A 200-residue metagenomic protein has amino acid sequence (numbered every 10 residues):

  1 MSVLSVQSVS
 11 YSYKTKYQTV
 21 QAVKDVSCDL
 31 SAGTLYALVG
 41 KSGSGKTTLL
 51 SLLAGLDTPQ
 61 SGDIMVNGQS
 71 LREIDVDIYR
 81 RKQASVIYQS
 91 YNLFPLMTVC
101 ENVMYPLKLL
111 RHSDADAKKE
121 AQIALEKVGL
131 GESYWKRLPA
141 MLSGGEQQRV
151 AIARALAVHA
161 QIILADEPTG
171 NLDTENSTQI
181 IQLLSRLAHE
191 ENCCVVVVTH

Functional and structural regions predicted by a protein language model:
V39-K41: The feature captures the beta-strand-to-loop junction immediately N-terminal to the Walker
A54: Helix-to-loop junction immediately C-terminal to a conserved catalytic motif
G62-S70: Conserved ABC transporter NBD signature motif
L71-S85: ABC ATPase NBD coupling module
A115-S133: Conserved ABC ATPase "signature" region
L138-L142, E146-Q148: Conserved ABC ATPase signature
H159: Conserved catalytic motifs of ABC-family nucleotide-binding domains
